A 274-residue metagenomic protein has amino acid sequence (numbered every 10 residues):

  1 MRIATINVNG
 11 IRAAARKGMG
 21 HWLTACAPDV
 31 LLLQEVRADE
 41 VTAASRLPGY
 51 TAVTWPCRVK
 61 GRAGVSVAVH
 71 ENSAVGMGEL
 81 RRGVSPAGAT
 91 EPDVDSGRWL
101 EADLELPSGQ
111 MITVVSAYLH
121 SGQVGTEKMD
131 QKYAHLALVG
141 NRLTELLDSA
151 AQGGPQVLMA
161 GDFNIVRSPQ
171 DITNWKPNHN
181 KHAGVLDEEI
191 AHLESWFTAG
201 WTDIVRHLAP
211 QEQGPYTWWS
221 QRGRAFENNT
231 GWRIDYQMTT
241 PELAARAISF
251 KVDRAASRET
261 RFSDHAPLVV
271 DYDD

Functional and structural regions predicted by a protein language model:
M1-V65: N-terminal, active-site-proximal structural segment of metallo-dependent hydrolase catalytic domains
I3-V8, W22-V41, A102, V114 (+5 more regions): Active-site beta-strand/loop signature of hydrolases that rely on acidic residues for catalysis
V36-R37, T42-V124: Structured beta-strand-rich core segments of catalytic domains in phosphoester-bond hydrolases
T51, H135-I234: Metal-dependent phosphoesterases centered on the DNase I-like endonuclease/exonuclease/phosphatase
K60-L80, E212, R222-R246, Y272: Conserved beta strand-loop-helix elements of the APE1-like EEP
R82-S85, D203-Q213, K251-R254: Acidic carboxylate-rich catalytic motifs and surrounding loops in phosphoryl-/glycosyl-chemistry enzymes
V84-P92, L119-G140, K176-K181: Surface-exposed cleft-lining segments at the edges of enzyme active sites
K251-D274: Surface polyanion/phosphate-binding segment centered on an Asp-His-Pro turn
